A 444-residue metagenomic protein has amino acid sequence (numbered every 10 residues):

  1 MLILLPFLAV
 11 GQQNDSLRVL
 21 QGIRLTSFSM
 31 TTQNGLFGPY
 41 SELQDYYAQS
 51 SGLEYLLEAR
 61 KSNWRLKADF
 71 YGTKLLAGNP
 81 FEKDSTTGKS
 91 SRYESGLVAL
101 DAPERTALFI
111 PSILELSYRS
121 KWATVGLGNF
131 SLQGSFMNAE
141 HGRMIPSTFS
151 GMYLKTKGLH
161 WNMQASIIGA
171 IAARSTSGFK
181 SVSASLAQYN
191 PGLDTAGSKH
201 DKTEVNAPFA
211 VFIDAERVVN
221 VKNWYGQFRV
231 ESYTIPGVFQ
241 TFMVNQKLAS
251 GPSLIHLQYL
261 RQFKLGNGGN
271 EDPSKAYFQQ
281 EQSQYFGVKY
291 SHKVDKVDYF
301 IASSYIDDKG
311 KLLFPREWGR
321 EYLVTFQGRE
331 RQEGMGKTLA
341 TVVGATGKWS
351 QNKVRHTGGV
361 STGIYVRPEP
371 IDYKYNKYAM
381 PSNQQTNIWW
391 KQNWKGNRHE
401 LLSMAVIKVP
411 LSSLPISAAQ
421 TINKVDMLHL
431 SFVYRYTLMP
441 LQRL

Functional and structural regions predicted by a protein language model:
L17, D45-S51, L108-S112, I145-S150 (+7 more regions): Residues that define the transmembrane beta-barrel architecture of outer-membrane proteins
L17-L25, W64-A68, V125, L154 (+10 more regions): Transmembrane beta-strands of outer-membrane beta-barrel proteins
S27-S29, V125-E140, M163-A165, N223-P236 (+4 more regions): Transmembrane beta-strand segments that form the barrel wall of outer-membrane beta-barrel proteins
L57-G88, A99-S181: Outer membrane beta-barrel
L57-K61, S117-S120, K155-G158, I167 (+7 more regions): Residue-level signature of outer-membrane beta-barrel architecture
L76-G78, Q164-A210, V218, G251-F326 (+3 more regions): Outer-membrane beta-barrel translocator/channel fold
I213, K424-L444: Outer-membrane beta-barrel "beta-signal"
S303-N393: C-terminal structural cap/anchor segments
